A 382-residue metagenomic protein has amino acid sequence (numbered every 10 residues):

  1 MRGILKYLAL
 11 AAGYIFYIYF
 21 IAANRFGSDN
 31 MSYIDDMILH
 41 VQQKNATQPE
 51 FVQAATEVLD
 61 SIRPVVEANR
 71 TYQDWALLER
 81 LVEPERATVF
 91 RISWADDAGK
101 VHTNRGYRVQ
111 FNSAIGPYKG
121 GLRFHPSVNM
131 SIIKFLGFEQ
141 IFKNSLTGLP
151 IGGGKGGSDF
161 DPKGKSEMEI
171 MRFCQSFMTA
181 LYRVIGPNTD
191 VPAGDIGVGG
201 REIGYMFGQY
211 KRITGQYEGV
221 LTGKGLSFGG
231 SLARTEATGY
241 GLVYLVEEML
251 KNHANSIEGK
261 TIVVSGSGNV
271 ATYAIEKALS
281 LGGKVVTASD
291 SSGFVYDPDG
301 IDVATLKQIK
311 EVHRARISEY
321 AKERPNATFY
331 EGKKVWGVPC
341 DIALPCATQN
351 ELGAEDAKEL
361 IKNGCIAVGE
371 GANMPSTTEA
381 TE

Functional and structural regions predicted by a protein language model:
L5-L8: Short hydrophobic targeting helices and cationic amphipathic motifs that mediate membrane/organellar targeting
Y14-N30: Short, Lys/Arg-enriched N-terminal segments with co-localized hydrophobic residues within the first ~10-30 amino acids
M31-L232: N-terminal ligand-binding/catalytic initiation module
P117-Y118, G219-G230, V312-E323, W336-C340: Gly-rich Lys/Arg/Thr-decorated short loops/hinges at beta-loop-alpha junctions or inter-strand turns that position
A233-K334: Glycine-rich phosphate/diphosphate-binding loop of Rossmann-like nucleotide-binding domains
E258-T261, C340, C365: Phosphate-coordination loops involved in phosphoryl transfer and adenosine-cofactor binding
E323, F329-C340, L344, A354-L360: A glycine- and small/hydrophobic-rich beta-loop-beta segment that serves as a flexible "lid/hinge" or phosphate-binding
A347-E382: Rossmann-fold NAD(P)-binding glycine/threonine-rich loop
